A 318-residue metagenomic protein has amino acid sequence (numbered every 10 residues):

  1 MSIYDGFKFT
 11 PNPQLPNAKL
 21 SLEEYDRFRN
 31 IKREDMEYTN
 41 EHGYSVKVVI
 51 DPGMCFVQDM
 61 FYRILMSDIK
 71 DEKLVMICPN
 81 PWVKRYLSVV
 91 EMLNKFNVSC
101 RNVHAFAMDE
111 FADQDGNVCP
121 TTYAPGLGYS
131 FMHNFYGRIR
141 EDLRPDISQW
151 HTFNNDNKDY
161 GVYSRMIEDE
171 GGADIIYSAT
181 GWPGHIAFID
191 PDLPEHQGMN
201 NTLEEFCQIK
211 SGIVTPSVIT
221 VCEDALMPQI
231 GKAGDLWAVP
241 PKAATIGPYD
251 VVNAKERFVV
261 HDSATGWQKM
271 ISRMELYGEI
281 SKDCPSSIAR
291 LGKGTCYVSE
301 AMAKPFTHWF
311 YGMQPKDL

Functional and structural regions predicted by a protein language model:
S2-D26, K32-V57, T245-L318: ATP/nucleoside-binding phosphotransfer catalytic cores, i.e., glycine-rich phosphate-binding loops
L20-S45, M54-V57, V98-Y177, W237-A238 (+2 more regions): Ligand-binding beta-strand-loop-alpha-helix segment within the catalytic cores of soluble metabolic enzymes
R63-N97: Glycine-rich N-terminal segment of FAD-binding domains in flavoprotein oxidoreductases, spanning the beta-loop-helix
M76-Y86, N157, T180-H185, A264-G266: Gly/Ser/Thr-rich loops at beta-strand to alpha-helix junctions that form or flank small-molecule/cofactor-binding
V89-C100, T122, P191-N200: A glycine- and small-aliphatic-rich helix-loop capping segment at beta-alpha/alpha-beta transitions that lines
V162-S164, I186-N201, K269-R273, H308-W309: A short secondary-structure junction signal
D169-E195: A glycine-rich beta-strand to alpha-helix segment that forms a phosphate/ribose-binding loop at ligand/cofactor sites
A187-P240: Class I SAM-dependent methyltransferase SAM-binding "motif I" and its flanking Rossmann-like core
